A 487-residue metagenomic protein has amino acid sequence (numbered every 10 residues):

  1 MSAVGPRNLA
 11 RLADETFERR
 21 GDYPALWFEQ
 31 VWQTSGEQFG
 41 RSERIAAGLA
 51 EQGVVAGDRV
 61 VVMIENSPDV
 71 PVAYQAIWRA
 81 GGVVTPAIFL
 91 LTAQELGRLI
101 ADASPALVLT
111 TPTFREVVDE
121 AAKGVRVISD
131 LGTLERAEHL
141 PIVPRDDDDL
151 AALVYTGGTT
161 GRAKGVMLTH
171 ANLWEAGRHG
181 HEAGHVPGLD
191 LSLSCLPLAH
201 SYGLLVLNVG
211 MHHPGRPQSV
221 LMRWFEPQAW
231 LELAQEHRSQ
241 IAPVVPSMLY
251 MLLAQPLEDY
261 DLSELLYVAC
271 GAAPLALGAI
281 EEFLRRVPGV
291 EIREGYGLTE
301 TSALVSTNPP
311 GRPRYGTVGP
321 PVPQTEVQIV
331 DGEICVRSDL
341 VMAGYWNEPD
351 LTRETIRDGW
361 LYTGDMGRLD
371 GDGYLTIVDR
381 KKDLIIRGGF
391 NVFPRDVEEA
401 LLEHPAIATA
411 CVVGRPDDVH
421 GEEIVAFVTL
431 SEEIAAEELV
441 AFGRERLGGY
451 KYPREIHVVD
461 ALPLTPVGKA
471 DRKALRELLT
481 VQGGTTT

Functional and structural regions predicted by a protein language model:
S2-P6, D14, D22-S67, P71-Q75 (+2 more regions): Conserved AMP-binding/adenylate-forming core of the ANL superfamily
P6, D22, E138-Y155, R162 (+1 more regions): Conserved pre-ATP/AMP-binding loop-to-beta segment of ANL
W32-E37, A151-R178, N308: Conserved AMP-binding A3 loop
E51-Q52, R79-A137, P141-V143, L430-E432: Structural core segment of the AMP-binding/adenylate-forming
L91, A242, S338, A343-G344 (+4 more regions): AMP-binding/adenylate-forming catalytic core of the ANL superfamily
W174-L191, A199-Q240, Q255: Conserved AMP-binding/adenylation subdomain of ANL enzymes
S239-V244, Q255-P313, E326: Gly/Ser/Thr-rich phosphate-binding loop
P320-Q324, D331-T355, V392: Conserved ATP/PPi-binding loop(s) of AMP-dependent carboxylate-activating enzymes
